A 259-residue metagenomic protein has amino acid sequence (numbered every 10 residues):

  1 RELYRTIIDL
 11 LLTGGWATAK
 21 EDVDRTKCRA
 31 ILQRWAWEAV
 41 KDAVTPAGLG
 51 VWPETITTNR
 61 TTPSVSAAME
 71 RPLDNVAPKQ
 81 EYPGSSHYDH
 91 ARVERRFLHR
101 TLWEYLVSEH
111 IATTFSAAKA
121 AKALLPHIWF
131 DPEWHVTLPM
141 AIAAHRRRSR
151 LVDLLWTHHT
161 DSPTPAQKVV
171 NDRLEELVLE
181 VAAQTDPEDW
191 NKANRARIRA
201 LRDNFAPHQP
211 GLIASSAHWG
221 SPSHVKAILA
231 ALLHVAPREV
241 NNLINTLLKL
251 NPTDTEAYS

Functional and structural regions predicted by a protein language model:
R1-T114, A123-P132: Extended hydrophobic
D24, V51-W52, T185-N191, S259: Helix N-terminus capping/helix-initiation residues
V44-T45, P237, P252: Alpha-helix boundary/capping and short turn/kink residues
Y105-T246: Hydrophobic repeat-domain scaffold segments
L250, A257-S259: Extended amphipathic alpha-helical coiled-coil/heptad-repeat regions
